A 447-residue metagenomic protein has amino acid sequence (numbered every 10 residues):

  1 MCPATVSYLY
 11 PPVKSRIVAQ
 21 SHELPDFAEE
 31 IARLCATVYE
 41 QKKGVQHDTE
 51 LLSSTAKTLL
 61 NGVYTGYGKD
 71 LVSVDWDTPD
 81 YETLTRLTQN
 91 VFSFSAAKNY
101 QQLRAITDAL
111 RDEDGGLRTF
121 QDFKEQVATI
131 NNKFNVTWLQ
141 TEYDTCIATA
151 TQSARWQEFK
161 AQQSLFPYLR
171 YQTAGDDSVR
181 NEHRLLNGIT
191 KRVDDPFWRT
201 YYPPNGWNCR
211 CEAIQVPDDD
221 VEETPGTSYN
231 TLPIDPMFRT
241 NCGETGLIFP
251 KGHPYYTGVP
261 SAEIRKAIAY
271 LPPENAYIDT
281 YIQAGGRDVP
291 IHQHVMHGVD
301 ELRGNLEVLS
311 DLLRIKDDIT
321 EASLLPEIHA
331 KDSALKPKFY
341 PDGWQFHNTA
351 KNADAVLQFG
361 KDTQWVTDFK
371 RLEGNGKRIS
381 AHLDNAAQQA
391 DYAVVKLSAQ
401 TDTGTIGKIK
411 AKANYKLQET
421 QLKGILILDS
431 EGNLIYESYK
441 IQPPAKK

Functional and structural regions predicted by a protein language model:
M1-N131, P217-G285, K447: N-terminal leader/targeting and assembly helices and adjacent pre-domain segments
F94-L169, A284-G298: Active-site acidic/histidine clusters and adjacent loop/turn architecture that either coordinate catalytic ions
D122-F123, E182-R184, K361-K370, I435-P443: Short amphipathic beta-strand/extended segments with alternating polar/hydrophobic composition
C146-D219, E321-I328, D332-K338: Conserved short secondary-structure elements within globular domains
R180, G188-D194, P204-N205, E222-T240 (+1 more regions): A recognition module on extended beta-rich or small alphabeta surfaces enriched in W/G with H and D/E
D218-T231, G360-A381: Helical (often loop-to-helix) elements that flank the catalytic cores of nucleotide-handling enzymes
P273-D342, L372-K447: Metal-dependent nuclease catalytic core centered on acidic motifs
H347-T367, A386: Active-site beta-strand-loop-beta-strand hairpin of nuclease catalytic cores that positions key catalytic residues
